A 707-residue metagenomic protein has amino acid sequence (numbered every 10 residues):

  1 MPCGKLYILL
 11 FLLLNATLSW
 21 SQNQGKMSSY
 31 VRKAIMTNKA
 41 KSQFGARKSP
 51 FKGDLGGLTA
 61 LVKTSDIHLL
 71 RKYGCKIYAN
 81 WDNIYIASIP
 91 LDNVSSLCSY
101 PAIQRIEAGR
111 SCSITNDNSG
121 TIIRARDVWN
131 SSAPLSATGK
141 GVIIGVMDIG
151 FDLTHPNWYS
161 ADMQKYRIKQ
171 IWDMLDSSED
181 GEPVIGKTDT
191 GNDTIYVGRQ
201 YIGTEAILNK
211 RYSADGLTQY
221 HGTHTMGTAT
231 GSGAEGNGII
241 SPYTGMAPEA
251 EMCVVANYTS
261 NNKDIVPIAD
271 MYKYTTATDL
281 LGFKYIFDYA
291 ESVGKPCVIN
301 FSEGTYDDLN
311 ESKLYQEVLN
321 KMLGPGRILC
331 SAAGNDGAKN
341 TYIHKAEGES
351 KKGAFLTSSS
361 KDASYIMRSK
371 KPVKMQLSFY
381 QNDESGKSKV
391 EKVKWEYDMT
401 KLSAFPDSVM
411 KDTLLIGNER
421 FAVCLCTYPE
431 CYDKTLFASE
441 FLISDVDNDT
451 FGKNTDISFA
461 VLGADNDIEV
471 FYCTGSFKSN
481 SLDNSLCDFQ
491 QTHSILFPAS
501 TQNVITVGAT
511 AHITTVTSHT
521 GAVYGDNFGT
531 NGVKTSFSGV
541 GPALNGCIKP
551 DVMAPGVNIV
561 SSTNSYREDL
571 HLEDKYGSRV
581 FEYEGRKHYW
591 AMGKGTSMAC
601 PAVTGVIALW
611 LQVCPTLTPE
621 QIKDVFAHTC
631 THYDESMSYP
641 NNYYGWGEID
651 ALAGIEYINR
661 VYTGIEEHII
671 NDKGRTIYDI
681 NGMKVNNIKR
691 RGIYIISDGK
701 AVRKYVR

Functional and structural regions predicted by a protein language model:
S19-L135, I143, N261: Autoinhibitory N-terminal propeptides
Y30-K52, N93, C112-Q164, T204-H221 (+3 more regions): N-terminal domain-start motif of subtilase-like serine proteases
S49-P50, I265, P296-V298, E303-E311 (+4 more regions): C-terminal subdomain of the subtilisin-like protease fold in secreted/lumenal serine endopeptidases
N130-T275, G294-V298, E311, G324-I328 (+10 more regions): Subtilisin-like serine protease catalytic core
F151-T223, G227, G245-A247, V293 (+3 more regions): Active-site core segment of subtilase-fold serine proteases
M226, C253-S260, F287-C297, G326 (+4 more regions): Hydrolase catalytic cores
N257, L281-N310, A332, T455-D465 (+1 more regions): Short acidic, glycine-rich surface-loop motifs adjacent to enzyme active sites
I655-N681: Residue-level detector of functionally pivotal "anchor" positions at catalytic/ligand-binding pockets or at interdomain
